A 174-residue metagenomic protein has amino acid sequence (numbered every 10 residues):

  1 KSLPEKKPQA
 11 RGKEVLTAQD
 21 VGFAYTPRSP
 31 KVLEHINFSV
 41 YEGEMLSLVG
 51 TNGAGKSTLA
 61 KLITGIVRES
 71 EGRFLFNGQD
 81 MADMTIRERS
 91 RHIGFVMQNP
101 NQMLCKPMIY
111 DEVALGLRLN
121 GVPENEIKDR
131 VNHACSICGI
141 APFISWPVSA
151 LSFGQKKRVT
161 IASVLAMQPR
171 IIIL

Functional and structural regions predicted by a protein language model:
V49-T51: The feature captures the beta-strand-to-loop junction immediately N-terminal to the Walker
T64: Helix-to-loop junction immediately C-terminal to a conserved catalytic motif
G72-D80, R89: Conserved ABC transporter NBD signature motif
A114, N125-F143: Conserved ABC ATPase "signature" region
P147-L151: Conserved ABC ATPase signature
I161: Hydrophobic anchor residue at the start of the ABC signature
Q168: Conserved catalytic motifs of ABC-family nucleotide-binding domains
